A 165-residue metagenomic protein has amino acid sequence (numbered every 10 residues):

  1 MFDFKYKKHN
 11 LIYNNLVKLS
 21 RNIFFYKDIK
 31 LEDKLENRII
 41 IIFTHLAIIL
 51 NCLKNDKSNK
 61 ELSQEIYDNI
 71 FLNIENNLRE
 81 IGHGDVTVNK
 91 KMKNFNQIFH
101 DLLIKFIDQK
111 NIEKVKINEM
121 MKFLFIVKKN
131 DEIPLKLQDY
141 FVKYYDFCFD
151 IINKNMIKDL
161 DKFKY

Functional and structural regions predicted by a protein language model:
M1-I41, L50-Y165: Surface/interface-facing alpha-helical segments and adjacent flexible terminal/loop regions used for partner/assembly
